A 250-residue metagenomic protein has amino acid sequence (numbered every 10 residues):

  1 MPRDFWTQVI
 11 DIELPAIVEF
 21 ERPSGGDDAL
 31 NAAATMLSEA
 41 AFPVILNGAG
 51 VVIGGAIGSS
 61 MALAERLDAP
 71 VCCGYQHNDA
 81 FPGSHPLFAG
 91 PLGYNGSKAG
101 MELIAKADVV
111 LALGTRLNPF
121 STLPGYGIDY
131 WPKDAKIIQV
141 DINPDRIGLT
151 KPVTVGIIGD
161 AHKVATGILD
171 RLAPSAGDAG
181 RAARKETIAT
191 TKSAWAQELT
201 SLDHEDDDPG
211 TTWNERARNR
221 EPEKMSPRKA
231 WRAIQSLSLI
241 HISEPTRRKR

Functional and structural regions predicted by a protein language model:
M1-F5, A49-V51, P144, R247: Glycine-rich beta-alpha junction loops
M1-L37, H204, D208-N214: Conformationally flexible catalytic loops at phosphate/diphosphate-handling active centers
M1-P2, L46, A112-G114, D141: Short beta-strand segments
I12, A40, D134-L239: Phosphate/pyrophosphate-binding active-site segments
E19-A34, L92-G96, M225-S226, R247-R248: A general structural motif
A29-P43, L63, I104-A107, A233-L239: Glycine-rich phosphate/diphosphate-binding loops that line cofactor/substrate pockets in enzymes
A49-I138: Glycine-rich, anion-gripping cofactor-binding loops and their flanking helix/strand elements in enzyme active sites
I240-H241, P245-R250: Single conserved hydrophobic/aromatic residue that forms the stacking wall/gate of nucleotide- or nucleobase-binding
